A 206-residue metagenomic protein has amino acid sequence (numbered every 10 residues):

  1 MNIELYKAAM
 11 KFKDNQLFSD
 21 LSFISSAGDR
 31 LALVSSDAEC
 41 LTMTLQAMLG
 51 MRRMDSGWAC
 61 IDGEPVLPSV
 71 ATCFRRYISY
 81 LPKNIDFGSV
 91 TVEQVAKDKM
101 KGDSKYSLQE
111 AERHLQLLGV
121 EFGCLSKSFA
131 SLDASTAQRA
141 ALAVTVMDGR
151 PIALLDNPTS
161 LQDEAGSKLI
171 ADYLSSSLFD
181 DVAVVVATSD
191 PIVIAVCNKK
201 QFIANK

Functional and structural regions predicted by a protein language model:
L49: Helix-to-loop junction immediately C-terminal to a conserved catalytic motif
R53-P65, F74, V120: Conserved ABC transporter NBD signature motif
N84, S89-Y106, E110: Q-loop/switch helix immediately C-terminal to the Walker
H114-A134: Conserved ABC nucleotide-binding domain
S128, N157-P158: Walker B catalytic motif
A141-V144: Hydrophobic anchor residue at the start of the ABC signature
M147-P151: A short, proline-enriched helix->beta-strand linker immediately N-terminal to the Walker B motif in ABC-type P-loop
D156, Q162-S167: ABC-family nucleotide-binding domains
